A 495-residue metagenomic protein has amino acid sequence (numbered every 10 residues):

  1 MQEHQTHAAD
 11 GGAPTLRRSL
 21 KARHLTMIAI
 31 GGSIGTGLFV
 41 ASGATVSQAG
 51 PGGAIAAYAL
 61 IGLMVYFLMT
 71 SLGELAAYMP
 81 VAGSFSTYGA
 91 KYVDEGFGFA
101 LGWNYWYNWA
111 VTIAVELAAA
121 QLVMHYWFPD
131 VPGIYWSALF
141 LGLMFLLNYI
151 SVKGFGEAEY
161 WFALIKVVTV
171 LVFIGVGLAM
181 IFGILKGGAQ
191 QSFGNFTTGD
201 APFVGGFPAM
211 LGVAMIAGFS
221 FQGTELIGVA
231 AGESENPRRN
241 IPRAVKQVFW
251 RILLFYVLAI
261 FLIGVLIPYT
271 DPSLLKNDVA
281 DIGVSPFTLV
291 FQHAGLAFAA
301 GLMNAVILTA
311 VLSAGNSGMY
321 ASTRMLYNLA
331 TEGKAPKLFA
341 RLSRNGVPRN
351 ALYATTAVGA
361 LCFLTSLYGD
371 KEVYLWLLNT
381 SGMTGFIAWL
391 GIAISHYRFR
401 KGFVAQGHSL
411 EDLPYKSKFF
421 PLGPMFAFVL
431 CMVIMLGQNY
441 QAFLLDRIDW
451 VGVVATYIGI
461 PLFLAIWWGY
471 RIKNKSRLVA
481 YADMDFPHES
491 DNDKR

Functional and structural regions predicted by a protein language model:
M1-G43, S47-G52, Y66-T70, A82 (+3 more regions): Membrane-interface "cap" regions at the ends of multi-pass membrane proteins
G11-L16, I55, P132, L164-G301: Helix-loop-helix junctions that connect adjacent transmembrane segments in multi-pass membrane transporters
L16-R17, A41-F140, M144-L146, R251 (+2 more regions): Extracellular loop-to-transmembrane helix junctions
V81, N104-A119, I216-S234, A297-K337 (+2 more regions): Membrane-helix boundary/coupling elements in multi-pass transport proteins
T87, D94, Y126, D200 (+3 more regions): TM-loop-TM module centered on a large, flexible mid-protein loop between adjacent transmembrane helices in multi-pass
Q121, I134-Q191, Q222, V245-F249 (+5 more regions): Membrane-interface loop-to-helix entry segments
L147, T169-V176, L326, N379-L413 (+2 more regions): Hydrophobic alpha-helical segments of multi-pass membrane transport proteins
W161-F162, L338-G346, W389-A455, D485-D493: C-terminal membrane-solvent junction of multi-pass transporters and transport-like membrane proteins
